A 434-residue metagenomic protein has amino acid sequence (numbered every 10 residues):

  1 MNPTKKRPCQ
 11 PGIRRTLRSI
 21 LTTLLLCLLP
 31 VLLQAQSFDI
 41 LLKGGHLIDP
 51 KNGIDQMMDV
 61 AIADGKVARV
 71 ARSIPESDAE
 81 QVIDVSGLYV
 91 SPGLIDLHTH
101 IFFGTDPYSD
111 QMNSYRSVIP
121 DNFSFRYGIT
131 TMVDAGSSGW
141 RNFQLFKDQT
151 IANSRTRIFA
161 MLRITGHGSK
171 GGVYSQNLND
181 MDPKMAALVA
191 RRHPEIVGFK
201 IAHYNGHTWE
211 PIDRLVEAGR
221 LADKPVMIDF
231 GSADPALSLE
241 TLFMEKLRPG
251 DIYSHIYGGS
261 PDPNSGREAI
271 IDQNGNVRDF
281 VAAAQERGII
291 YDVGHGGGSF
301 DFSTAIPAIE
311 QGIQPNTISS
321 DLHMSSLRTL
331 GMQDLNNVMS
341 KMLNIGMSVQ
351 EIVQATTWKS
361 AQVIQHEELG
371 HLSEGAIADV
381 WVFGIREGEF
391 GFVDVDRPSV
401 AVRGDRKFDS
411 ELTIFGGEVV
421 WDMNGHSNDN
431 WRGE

Functional and structural regions predicted by a protein language model:
M1-L17: N-terminal secretory signal peptides that target proteins for export/translocation
S19-L32: Bacterial N-terminal signal peptides
S37-L41, L47-G93: Histidine-rich, glycine-flanked metal-binding segment
E76, V85-A152: Metal-associated gating/positioning segment near the N- to mid-region
I119-K147, S154-K170, H193-H207, D223-M227 (+2 more regions): Divalent metal-dependent hydrolysis catalytic cores, especially in the metallo-beta-lactamase
L145, D180-Y291, S299-N316: Histidine/acidic residue-rich metal-binding segments in metalloenzymes
S303-E389: His/Asp/Glu-enriched, well-ordered alpha-helical/loop segment that forms or immediately abuts the divalent-metal
E374-W431: C-terminal cap of metal-dependent C-N hydrolases
